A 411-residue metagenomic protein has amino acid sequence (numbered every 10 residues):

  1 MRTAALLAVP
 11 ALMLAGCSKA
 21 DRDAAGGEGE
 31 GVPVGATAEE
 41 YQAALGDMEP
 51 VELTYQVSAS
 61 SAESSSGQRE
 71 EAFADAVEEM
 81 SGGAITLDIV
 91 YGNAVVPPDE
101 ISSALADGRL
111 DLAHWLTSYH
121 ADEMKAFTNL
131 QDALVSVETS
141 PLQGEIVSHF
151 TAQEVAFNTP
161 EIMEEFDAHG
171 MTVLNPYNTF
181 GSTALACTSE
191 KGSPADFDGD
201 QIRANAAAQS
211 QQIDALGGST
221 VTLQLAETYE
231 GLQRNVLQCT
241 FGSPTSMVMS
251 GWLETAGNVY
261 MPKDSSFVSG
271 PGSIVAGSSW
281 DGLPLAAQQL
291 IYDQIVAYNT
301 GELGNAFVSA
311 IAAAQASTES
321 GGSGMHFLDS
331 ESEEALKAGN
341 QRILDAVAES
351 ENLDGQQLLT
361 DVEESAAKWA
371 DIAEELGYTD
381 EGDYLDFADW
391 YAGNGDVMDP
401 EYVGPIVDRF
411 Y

Functional and structural regions predicted by a protein language model:
M1-A5: Bacterial N-terminal signal peptides that target proteins for export
L12-G16: C-terminal motif of bacterial Sec signal peptides marking the signal peptidase cleavage site
C17-D21: Bacterial signal peptide processing site
G26-E71, G92-V96, S246-M247: Extracytoplasmic "Venus flytrap"
G31-Y41, A106, T117-Q201, N205-L216 (+2 more regions): Contiguous mixed-secondary-structure segments that line small-molecule binding/active-site clefts of soluble domains
D47, V51-I85, D167-Q238, P244 (+1 more regions): Bilobed "Venus flytrap"/periplasmic-binding protein-like clamshell domains and structurally analogous long
G67, V90-A133, A184-T188, T240-A256: Pocket-flanking alpha-helical
S219-H326: Pocket-lining segment of extracytoplasmic ligand-binding domains
